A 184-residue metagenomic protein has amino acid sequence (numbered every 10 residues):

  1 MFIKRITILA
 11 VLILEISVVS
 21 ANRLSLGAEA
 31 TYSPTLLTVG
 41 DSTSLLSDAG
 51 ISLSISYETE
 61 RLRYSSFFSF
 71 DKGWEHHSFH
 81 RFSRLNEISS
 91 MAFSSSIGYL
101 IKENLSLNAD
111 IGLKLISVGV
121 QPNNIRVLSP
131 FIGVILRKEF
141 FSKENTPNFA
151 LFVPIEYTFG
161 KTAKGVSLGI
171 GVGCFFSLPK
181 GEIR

Functional and structural regions predicted by a protein language model:
M1-I6, V11, S33-L36, G133 (+1 more regions): A detector of low-complexity, intrinsically disordered, Ser/Thr/Gly/Pro/Ala-rich segments
M1-S25, G181-R184: Cleavable N-terminal export/targeting peptides
T7-A10, E15, S42-S44, R84-N86 (+1 more regions): Residues embedded in well-ordered secondary-structure elements
S20-S78, S167, G173-P179, I183-R184: Short glycine/proline- and aromatic-enriched beta-strand/turn motifs that initiate or cap beta-hairpins
S54-F149, V153, Y157: Gram-negative (and chloroplast) outer-membrane scaffold detector with strong preference for beta-barrel transmembrane
R137-S142, T146, I155, G165-R184: Terminal low-complexity interaction tails
G160-T162: Short, exposed beta-strand-loop hairpins at the edges of beta-sheets in extracellular/periplasmic proteins
